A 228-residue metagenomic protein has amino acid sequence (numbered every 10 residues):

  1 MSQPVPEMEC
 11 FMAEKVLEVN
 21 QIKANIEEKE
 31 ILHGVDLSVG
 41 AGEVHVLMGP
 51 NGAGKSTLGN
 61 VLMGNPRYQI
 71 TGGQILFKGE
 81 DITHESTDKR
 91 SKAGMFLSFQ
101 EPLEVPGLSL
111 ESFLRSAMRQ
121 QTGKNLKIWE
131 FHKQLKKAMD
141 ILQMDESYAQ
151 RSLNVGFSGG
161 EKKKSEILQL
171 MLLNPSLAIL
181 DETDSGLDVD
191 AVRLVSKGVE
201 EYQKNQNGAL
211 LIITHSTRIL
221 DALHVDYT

Functional and structural regions predicted by a protein language model:
L17-V19, L32-G34: Conserved structural motif at the start of ABC-family nucleotide-binding domains
K29-E30, K89: Short coil-to-beta microelement around the adenine-binding A-loop and adjacent beta1/P-loop entry of ABC ATPase
M48-P50: The feature captures the beta-strand-to-loop junction immediately N-terminal to the Walker
Q74-R90, N154: ABC ATPase NBD Q-loop/coupling interface
L103-S176: ABC-family P-loop ATPase nucleotide-binding domains
E182-T183, D190: Walker B catalytic motif
V192-N205: Helical segment within the ABC ATPase nucleotide-binding domain
